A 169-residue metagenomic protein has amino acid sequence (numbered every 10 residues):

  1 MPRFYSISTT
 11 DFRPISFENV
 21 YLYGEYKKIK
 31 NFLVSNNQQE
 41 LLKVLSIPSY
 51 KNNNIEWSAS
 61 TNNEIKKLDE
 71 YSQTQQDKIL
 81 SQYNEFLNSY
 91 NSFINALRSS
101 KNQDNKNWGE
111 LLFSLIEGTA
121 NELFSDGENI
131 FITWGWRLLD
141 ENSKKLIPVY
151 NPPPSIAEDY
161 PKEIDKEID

Functional and structural regions predicted by a protein language model:
M1-I168: Cytosolic/nucleoplasmic/matrix-facing N-terminal domains/tails of membrane-anchored or organelle-targeted proteins
